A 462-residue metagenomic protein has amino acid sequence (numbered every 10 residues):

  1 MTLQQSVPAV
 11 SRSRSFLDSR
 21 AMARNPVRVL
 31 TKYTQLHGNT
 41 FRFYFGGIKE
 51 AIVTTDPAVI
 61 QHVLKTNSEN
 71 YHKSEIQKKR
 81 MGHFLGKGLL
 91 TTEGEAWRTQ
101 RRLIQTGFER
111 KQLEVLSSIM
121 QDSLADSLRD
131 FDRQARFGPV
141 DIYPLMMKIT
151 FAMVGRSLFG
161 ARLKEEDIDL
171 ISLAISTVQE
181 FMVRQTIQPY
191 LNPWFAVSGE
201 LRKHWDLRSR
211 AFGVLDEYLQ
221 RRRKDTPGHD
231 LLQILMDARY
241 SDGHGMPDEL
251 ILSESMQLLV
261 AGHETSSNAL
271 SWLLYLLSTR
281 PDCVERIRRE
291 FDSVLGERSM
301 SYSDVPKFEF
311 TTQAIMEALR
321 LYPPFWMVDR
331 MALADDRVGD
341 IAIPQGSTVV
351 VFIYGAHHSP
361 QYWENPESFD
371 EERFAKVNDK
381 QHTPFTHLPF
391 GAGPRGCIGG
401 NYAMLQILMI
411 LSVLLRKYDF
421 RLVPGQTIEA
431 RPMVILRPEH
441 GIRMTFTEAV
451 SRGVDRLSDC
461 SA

Functional and structural regions predicted by a protein language model:
M1-P8, H72-K78, A96, Q112-N268 (+1 more regions): Cytochrome P450 heme-thiolate monooxygenase catalytic core
M1-T99, S118-R129, I149, E165 (+6 more regions): N-terminal membrane-proximal hinge/A-helix region immediately C-terminal to the signal-anchor transmembrane segment
L3, T34-Q35, L124-L128, L173-S176 (+4 more regions): Cytochrome P450 proximal C-terminal region
V7-F16, S117-Q121, I171-T177, G228-I234 (+8 more regions): Cytochrome P450 I-helix active-site segment
E200, H204, V214, T311-M327 (+1 more regions): C-terminal domain-closing interface element
T265-E290, N401-R416: Cytochrome P450 catalytic-core helices
V351-N378, C460: Conserved cytochrome P450 K-helix/beta-meander segment immediately N-terminal to the heme-binding cysteine loop
